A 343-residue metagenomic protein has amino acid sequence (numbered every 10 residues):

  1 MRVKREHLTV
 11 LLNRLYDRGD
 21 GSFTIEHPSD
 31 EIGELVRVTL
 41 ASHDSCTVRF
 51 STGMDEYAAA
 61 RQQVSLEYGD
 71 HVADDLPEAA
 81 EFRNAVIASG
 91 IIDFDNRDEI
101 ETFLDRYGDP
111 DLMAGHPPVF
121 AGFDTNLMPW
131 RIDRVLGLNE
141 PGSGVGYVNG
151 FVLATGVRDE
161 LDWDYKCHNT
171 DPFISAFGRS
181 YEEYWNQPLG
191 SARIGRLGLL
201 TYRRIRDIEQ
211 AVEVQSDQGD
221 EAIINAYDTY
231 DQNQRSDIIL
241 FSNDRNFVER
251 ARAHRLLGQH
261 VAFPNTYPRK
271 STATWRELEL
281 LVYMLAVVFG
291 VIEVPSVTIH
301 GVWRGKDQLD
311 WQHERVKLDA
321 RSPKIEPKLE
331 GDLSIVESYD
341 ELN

Functional and structural regions predicted by a protein language model:
M1-F123, L127-I239, N246-N343: Feature 3881 marks metal-assisted phosphotransfer/nuclease machinery and their flanking interaction elements
